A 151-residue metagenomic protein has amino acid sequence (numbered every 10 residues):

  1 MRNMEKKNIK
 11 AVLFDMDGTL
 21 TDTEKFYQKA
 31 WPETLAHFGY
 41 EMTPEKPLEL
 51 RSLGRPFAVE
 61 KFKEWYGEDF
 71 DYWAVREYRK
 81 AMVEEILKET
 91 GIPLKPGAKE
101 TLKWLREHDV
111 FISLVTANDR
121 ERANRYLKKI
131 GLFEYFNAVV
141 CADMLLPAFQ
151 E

Functional and structural regions predicted by a protein language model:
M1-K7: Basic/polar N-terminal segments that are highly enriched at the extreme N-terminus, encompassing both cleavable
R2, W31, F62, R79 (+2 more regions): Proteins with a high burden of low-complexity, intrinsically disordered sequence enriched in S/T/G/P/A and R, requiring
K7-K99, K103-H108: N-terminal helical cap/lid subdomain that shapes the substrate entry/recognition surface in HAD-like hydrolases
G91-P93, D119-E151: Substrate-recognition "cap/lid" segment bordering the active-site pocket of phosphatases
A98-L127, V140: Substrate-recognition element of Asp-dependent hydrolases with the DxDx(T/V) motif
